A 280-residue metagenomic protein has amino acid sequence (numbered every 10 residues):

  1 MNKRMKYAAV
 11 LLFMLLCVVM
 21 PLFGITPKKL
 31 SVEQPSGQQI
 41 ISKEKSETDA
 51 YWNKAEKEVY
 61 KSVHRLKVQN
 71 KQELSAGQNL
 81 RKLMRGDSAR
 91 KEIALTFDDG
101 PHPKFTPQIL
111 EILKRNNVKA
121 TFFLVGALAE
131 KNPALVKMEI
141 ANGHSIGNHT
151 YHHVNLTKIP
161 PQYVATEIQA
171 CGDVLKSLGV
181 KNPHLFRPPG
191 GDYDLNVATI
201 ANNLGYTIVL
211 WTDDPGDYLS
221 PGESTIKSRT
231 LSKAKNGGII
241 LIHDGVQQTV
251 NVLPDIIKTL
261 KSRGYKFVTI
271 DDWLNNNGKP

Functional and structural regions predicted by a protein language model:
N2-L95, H102-Q108, R115, T259 (+1 more regions): N-terminal pre-catalytic segment of deacetylase/amide-hydrolase enzymes
L12-L15, D49-A50, E73, V136 (+6 more regions): Homeobox/homeodomain signature
L15, K43-E44, W52, A89 (+6 more regions): Alpha-helical protein-protein interaction elements
S36, I40-I41, T150-Y151, G245: Compositionally biased, intrinsically disordered low-complexity segments enriched in polar/proline residues
E56-N155, I159, Y163, E167-V174 (+2 more regions): Active-site beta->alpha N-cap acidic-glycine motif
E111, E130, V154-P280: Catalytic domains of cell-wall/extracellular-matrix polysaccharide-remodeling enzymes, centered on de-N-acetylation
